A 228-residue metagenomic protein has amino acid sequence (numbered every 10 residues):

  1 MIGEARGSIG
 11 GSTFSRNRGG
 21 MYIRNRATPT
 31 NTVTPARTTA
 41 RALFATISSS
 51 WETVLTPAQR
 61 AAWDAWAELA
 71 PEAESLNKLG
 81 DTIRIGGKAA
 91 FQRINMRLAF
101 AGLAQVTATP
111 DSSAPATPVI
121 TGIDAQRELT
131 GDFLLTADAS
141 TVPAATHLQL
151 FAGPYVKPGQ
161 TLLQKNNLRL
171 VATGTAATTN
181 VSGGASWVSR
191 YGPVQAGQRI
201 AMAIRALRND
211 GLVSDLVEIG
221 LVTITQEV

Functional and structural regions predicted by a protein language model:
M1-T121: Long, polar/Ser/Thr-enriched low-complexity segments that form simple helices or flexible linkers at protein ends
P71-E227: Charged linear interaction tracts used for macromolecular binding and regulation
